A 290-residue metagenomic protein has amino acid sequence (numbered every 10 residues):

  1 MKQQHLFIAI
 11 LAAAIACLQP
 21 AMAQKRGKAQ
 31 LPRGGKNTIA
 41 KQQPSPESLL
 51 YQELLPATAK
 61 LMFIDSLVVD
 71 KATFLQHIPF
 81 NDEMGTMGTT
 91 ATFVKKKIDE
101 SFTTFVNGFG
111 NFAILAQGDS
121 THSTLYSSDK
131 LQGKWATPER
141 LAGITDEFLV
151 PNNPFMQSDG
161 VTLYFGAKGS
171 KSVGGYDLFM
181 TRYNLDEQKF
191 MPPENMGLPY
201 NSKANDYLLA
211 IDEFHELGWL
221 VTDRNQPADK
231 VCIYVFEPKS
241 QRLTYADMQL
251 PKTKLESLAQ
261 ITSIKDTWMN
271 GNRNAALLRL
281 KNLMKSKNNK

Functional and structural regions predicted by a protein language model:
M1-G27: Bacterial Sec-dependent N-terminal signal peptides
R26-K290: Short, conserved micro-motifs composed of acidic
